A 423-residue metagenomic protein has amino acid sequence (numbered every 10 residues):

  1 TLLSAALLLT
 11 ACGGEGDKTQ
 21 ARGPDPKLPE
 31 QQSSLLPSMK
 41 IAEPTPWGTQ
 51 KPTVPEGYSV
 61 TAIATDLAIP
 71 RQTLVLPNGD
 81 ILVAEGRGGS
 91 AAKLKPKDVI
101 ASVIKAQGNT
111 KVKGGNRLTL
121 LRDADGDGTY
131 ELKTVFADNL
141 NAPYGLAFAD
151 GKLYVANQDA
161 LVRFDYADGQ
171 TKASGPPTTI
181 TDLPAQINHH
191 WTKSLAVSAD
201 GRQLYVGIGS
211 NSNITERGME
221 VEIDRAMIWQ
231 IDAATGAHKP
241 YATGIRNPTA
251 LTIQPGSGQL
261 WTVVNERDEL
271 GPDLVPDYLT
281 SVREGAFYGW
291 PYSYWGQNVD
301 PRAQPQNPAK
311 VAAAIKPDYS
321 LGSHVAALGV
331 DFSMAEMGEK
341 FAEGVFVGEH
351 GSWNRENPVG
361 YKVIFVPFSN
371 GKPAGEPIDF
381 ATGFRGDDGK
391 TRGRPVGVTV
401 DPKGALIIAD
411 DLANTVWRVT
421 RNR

Functional and structural regions predicted by a protein language model:
L9-A11: C-terminal motif of bacterial Sec signal peptides marking the signal peptidase cleavage site
G16-V54, S90-L94, I100-N109, K113-G115 (+8 more regions): Beta-propeller domain segments
A62-L67, T134-L140, I180-I187, P240-G244 (+3 more regions): Surface loop/turn motifs at the tips and blade-to-blade linkers of beta-strand repeat domains
T73, L146, L195, P248-L251 (+2 more regions): Hydrophobic core register within WD40 beta-propeller blades
L76-G79, F148-G151, V197-G201, T252-S257 (+2 more regions): Residue-level detector of Asp-centered blade-edge/turn motifs that repeat once per structural unit in beta-propeller
D80-L82, K152-V155, Q203-G207, Q259-V263 (+2 more regions): Conserved beta-propeller blade signature
T129-K152, N157-A199, S210: Asp-box/WD-like beta-propeller blade repeats and closely related beta-sheet repeat scaffolds
T399-R423: Blade-level signature of beta-propeller repeat domains, shared across WD40, Kelch, NHL, RCC1 and BNR/Asp-box propellers
